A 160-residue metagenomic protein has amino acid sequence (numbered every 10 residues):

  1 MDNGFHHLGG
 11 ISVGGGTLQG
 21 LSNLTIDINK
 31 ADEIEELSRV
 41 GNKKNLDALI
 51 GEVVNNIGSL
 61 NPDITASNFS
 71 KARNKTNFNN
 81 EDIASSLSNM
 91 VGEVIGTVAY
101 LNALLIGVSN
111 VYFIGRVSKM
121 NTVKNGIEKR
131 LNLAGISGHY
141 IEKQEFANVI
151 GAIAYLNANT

Functional and structural regions predicted by a protein language model:
M1, I64-K75, N121-A134: Acidic-glycine-rich active-site phosphate/pyrophosphate-binding loop
D2-G51, N55: Glycine-rich phosphate-binding loop plus the immediately following alpha-helix
G10, A84, S88, R116 (+1 more regions): Glycine- and other small-residue-rich loops at beta-strand/loop junctions that grip anionic moieties
V13-T17, T65, V91, V123 (+1 more regions): Catalytic-loop motifs flanking and including active-site residues across diverse enzymes
L18-I26, K30, N132, I136-T160: Glycine-rich phosphate-binding/hydrolytic loop that grips phosphoryl groups
L46, G58, V108-N110, G135: Iron-sulfur (Fe-S) cluster-binding modules
L60-N110, E145: Adenine-nucleotide phosphate-binding core of ATP-dependent small-molecule kinases
L101-L104, V108-R130, Q144-E145: Glycine-rich phosphate-binding loops at beta-strand->alpha-helix junctions
